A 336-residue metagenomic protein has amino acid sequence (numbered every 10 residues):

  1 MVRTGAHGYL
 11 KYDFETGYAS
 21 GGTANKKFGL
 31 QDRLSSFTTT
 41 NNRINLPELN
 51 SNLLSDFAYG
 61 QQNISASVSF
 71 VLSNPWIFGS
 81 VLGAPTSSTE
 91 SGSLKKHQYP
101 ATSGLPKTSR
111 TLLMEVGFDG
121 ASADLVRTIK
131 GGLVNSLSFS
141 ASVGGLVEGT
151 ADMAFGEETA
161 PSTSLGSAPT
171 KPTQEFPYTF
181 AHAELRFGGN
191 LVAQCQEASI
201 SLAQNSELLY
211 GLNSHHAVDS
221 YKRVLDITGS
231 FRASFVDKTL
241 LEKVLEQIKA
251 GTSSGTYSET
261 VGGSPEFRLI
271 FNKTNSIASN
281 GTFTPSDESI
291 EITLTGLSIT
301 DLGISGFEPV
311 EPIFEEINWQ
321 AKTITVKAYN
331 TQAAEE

Functional and structural regions predicted by a protein language model:
M1-E336: Signature of extracytoplasmic/envelope-associated structural regions
